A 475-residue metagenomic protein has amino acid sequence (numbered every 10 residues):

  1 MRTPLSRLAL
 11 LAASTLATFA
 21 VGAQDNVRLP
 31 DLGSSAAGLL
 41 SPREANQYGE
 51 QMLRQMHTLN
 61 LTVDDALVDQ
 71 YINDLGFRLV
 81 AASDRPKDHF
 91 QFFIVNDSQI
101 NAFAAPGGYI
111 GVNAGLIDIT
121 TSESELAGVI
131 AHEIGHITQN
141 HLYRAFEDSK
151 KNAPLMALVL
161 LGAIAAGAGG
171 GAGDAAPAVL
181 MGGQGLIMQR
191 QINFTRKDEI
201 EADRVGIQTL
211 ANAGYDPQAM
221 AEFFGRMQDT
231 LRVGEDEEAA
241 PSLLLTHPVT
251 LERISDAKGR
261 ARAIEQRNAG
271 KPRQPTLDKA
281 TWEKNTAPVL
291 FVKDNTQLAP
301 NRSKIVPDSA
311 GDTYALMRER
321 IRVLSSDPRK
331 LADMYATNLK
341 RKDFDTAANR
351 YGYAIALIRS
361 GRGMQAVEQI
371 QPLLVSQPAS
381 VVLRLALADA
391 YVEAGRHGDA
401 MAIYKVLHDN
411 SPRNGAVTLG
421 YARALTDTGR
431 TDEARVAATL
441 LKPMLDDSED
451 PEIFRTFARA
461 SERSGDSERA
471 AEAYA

Functional and structural regions predicted by a protein language model:
R2-F103, R232, M317, S325 (+10 more regions): Hydrophobic or amphipathic, alpha-helical segments that drive membrane association/targeting
S34-L39, E50, T62, Q70 (+6 more regions): Extracytoplasmic and endomembrane cell-envelope/extracellular-matrix remodeling and assembly machinery
L59-D69, A82-F92, L142, F146-S149 (+3 more regions): Surface-exposed patches in mature extracellular/periplasmic domains of secreted proteins
V80-R85, I100-F103, I137-T138, I164-A172 (+1 more regions): Secretory-pathway/luminal and periplasmic proteins that interact with or process carbohydrate-rich
G111-G128, R190-K197: Short pre-active-site segment immediately N-terminal to the catalytic Zn-binding motif
S124, I134-K151, G169: Catalytic Zn2+-binding segment of zinc metalloproteases
P154-G169, A178-I187: Membrane-active amphipathic alpha-helices enriched in small hydrophobic residues
